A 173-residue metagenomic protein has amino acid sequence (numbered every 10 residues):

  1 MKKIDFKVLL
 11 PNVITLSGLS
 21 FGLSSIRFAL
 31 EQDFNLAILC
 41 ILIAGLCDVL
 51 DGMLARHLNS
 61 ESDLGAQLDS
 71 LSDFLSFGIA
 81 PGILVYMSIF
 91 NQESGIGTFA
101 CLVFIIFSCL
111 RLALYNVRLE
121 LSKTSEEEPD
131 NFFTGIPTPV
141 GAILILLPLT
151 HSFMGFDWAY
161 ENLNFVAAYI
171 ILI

Functional and structural regions predicted by a protein language model:
M1-K2, D51-S62, L114-N131: Cytosolic, membrane-interface loops and tails of multi-pass inner-membrane proteins
M1-V49, L54: Topogenic membrane-insertion module of multi-pass membrane proteins
K2, D130-I173: C-terminal membrane-associated helical module and adjoining short loops/tails
P11-S17, H57-Y115, P148: Multi-pass membrane catalytic core of lipid/isoprenoid biosynthesis enzymes
I14-S17, A37-A44, A100-V103, F107 (+3 more regions): Hydrophobic alpha-helical transmembrane segments of polytopic
F21-S24, D51, I79, F107-L110 (+1 more regions): Membrane-embedded alpha-helical transmembrane segments of multi-pass integral membrane proteins
S24-L39, L75, I79-L102, L147-V166: Helix-coil boundary and interhelical linker segments in multi-pass alpha-helical membrane proteins
D48, I105-V117, Y169-I173: Transmembrane alpha-helical segments that form the membrane-embedded catalytic/substrate-channel core of multi-pass
